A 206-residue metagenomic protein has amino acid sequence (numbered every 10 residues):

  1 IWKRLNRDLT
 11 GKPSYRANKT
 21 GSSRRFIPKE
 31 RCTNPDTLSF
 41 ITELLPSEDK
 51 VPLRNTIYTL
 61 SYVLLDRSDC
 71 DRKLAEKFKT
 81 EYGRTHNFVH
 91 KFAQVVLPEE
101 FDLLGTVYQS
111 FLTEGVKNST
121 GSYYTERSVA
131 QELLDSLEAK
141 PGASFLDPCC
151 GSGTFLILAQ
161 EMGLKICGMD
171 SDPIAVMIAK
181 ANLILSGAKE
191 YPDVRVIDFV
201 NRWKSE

Functional and structural regions predicted by a protein language model:
I1-Y82, S119-Y123, V129-W203: Charged, often flexible domain-edge or linker segments that flank or initiate folded functional domains
K73-E114: Non-catalytic substrate-recognition/targeting regions of SAM-dependent transferases
E206: S-adenosylmethionine
